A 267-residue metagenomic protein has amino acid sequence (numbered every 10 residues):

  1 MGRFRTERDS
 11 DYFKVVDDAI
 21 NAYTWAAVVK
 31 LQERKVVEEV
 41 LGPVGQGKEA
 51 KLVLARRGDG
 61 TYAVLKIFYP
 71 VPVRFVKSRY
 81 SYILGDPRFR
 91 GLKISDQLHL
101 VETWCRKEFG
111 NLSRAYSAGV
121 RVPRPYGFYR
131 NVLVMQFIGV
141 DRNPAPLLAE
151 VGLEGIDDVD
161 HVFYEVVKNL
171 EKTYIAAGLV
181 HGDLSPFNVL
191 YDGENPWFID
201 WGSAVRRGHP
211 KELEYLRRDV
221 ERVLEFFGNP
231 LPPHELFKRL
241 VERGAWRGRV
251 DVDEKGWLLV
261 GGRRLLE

Functional and structural regions predicted by a protein language model:
M1-R3, D18, P233-H234, E267: N-terminal targeting/trafficking signals and adjacent low-complexity tails
M1-V15: Intrinsically disordered, low-complexity regulatory segments that flank or precede the catalytic domain of eukaryotic
D17, N21-P144: Conserved ATP-binding subdomain of kinase catalytic cores across diverse folds
K48-A50, L190-N195: A short, glycine/Asx- and small/polar-enriched loop/turn that sits immediately N-terminal to a beta-strand
Y69, G139, P186, Y191 (+1 more regions): Short, glycine/acidic-enriched loop or turn micro-motifs at the edges of active sites
F89-S95, N143-L153, I199-R206: Short glycine/proline- and charge-enriched loop/turn segments that cap or connect secondary-structure elements
D96-Y129, P144-G182, F187, D192 (+1 more regions): Conserved kinase catalytic-core helix
D158-V162, I175-H181, D192-E267: C-lobe/activation-segment region of protein kinase-like
